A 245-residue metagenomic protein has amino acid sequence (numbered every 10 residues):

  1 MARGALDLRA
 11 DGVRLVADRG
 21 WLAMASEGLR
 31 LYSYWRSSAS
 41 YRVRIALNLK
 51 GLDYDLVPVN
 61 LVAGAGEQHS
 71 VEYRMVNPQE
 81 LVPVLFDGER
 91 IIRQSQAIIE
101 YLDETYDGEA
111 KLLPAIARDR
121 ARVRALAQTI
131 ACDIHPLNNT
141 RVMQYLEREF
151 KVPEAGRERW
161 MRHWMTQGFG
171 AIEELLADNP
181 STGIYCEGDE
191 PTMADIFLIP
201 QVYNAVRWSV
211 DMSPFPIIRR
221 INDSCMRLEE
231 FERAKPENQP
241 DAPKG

Functional and structural regions predicted by a protein language model:
D18-G156: GST-like domain detector, emphasizing the conserved glutathione-binding G-site in the N-terminal thioredoxin-like
L47, E230-F231: Short beta-strand edge/turn micro-motifs at domain boundaries
E67-S70, M226, G245: Short secondary-structure transition/capping segments
I130-R227: GST-like fold's C-terminal all-alpha helical module
R233, E237-N238: Exported/periplasmic ABC-transporter solute-binding proteins
Q239-G245: Carbohydrate-binding/catalytic loop surfaces
